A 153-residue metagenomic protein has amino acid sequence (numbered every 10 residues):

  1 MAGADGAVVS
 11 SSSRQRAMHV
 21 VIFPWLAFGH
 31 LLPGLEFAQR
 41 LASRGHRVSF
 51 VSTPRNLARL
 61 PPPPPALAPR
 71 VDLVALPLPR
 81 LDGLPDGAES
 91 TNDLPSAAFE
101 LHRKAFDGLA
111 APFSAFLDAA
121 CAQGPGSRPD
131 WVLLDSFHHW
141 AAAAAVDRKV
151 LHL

Functional and structural regions predicted by a protein language model:
M1-L153: Glycosyltransferase specificity loop/lid
